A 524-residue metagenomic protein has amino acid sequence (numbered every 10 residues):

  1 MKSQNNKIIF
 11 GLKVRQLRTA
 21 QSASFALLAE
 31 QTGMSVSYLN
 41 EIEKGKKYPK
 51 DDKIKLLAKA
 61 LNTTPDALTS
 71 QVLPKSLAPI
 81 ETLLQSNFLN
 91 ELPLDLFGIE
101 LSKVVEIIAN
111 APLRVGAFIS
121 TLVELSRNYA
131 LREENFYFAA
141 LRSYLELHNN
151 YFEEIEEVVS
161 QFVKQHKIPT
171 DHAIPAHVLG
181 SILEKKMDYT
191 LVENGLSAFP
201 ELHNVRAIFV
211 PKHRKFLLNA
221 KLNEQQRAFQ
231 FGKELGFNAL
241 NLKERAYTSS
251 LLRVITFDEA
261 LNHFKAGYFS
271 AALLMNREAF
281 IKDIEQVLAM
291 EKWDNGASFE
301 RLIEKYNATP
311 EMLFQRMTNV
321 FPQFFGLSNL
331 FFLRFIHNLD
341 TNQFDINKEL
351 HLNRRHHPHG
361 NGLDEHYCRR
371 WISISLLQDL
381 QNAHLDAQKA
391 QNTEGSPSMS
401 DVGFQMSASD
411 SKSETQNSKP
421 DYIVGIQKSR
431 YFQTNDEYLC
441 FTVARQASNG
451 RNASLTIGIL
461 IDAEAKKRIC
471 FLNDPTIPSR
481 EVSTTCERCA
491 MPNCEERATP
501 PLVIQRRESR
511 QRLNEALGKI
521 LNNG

Functional and structural regions predicted by a protein language model:
K2-I9, Q16, A26, E30 (+6 more regions): Short juxta-domain linker segments that transition from a proline/glycine-rich, charged coil into a short amphipathic
